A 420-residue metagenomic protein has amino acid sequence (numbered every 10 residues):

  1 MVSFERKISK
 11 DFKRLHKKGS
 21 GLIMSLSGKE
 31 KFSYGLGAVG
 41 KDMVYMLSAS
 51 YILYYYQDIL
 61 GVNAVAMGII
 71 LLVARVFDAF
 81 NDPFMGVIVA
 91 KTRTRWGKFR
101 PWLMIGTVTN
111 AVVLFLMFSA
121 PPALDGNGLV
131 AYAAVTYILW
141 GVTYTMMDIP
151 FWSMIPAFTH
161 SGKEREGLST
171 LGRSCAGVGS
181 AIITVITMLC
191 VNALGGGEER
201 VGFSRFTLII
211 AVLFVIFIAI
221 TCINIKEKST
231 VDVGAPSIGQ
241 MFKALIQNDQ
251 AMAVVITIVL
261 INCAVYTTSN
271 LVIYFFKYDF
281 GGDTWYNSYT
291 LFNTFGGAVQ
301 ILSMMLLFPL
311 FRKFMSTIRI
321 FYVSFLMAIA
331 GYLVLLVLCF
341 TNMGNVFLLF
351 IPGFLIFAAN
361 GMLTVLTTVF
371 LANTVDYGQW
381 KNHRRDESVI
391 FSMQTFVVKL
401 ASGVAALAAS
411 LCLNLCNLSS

Functional and structural regions predicted by a protein language model:
F4, I8, F12-L15, G19-S420: Membrane-embedded alpha-helical bundles of multi-pass transporters/translocases, especially carrier/permease families
